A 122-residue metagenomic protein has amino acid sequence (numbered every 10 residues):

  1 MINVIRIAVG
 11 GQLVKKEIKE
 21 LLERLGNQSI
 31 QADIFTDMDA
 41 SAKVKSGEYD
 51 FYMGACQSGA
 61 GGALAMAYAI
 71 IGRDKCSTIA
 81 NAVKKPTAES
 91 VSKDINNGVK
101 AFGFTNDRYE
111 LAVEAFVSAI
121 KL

Functional and structural regions predicted by a protein language model:
I2, A8-G10, A82-L122: C-terminal binding/interaction regions
N3-L22: Glycine-rich phosphate/diphosphate-binding loop of Rossmann-like nucleotide-binding domains
V9, Q31-T36, G54-A55, G103-F104: General beta-strand structural signal in soluble alpha/beta enzymes
G11-K15, D39, C56-G62, N106-L111: Gly/Ser/Thr-rich loops at beta-strand to alpha-helix junctions that form or flank small-molecule/cofactor-binding
I18-E48: Active-site rim loops that border cofactor/substrate pockets in soluble metabolic enzymes
I18-K19, G62-M66, V113-E114: Short glycine-/acidic-enriched loop or helix-start segments at secondary-structure transitions that form or flank
D37-D74: Glycine-rich phosphate-binding loop
L64-A82, V117-L122: A short, gly/pro- and small-residue-rich
